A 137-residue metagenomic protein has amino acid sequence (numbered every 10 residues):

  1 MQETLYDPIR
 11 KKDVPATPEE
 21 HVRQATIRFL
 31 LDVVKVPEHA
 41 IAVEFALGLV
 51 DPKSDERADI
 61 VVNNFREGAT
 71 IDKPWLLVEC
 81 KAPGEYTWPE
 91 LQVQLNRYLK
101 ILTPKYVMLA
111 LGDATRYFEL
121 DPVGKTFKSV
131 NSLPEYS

Functional and structural regions predicted by a protein language model:
M1-Y106, G112-S137: A short, conserved, highly charged catalytic patch centered on acidic carboxylates
